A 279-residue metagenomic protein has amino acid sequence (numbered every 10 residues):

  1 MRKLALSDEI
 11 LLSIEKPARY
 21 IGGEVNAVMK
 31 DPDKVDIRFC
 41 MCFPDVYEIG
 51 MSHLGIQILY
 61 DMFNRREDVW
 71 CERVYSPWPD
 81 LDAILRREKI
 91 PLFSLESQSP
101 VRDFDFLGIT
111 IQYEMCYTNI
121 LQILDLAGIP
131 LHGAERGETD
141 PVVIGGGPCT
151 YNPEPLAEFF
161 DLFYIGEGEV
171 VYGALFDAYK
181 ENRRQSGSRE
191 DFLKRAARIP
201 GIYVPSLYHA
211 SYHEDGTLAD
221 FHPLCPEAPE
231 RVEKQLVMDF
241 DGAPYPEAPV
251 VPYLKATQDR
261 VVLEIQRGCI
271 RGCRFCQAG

Functional and structural regions predicted by a protein language model:
M1-K16, R66: Helix-enriched interaction subdomains in cytosolic or periplasmic regions, typified by TIR/SEFIR signaling/NADase cores
I10-C40, Y47-E48, P205, S211-V262: N-terminal [4Fe-4S]-dependent radical SAM core
F39, P44, G50-D61, D68-L85 (+2 more regions): Low-complexity, highly charged intrinsically disordered N-terminal segments that act as targeting/localization
F43-Y47, Y113, R267: Residue-level signal for short, function-critical loop segments
H53, K255-G279: Canonical Radical SAM [4Fe-4S] cluster-binding loop centered on the CxxxCxxC motif and its immediate flanking residues
F63, L107, D161, C269 (+1 more regions): Conserved, mostly hydrophobic/aromatic
S76-P223: Glycine-rich beta-alpha loop elements in corrinoid/cobalamin-binding modules across cobalamin-dependent enzymes
C116, I123-D125, H132-R136, P244-Q258 (+1 more regions): Conserved mixed alpha/beta core segments that line enzyme active sites in large multi-domain catalysts
